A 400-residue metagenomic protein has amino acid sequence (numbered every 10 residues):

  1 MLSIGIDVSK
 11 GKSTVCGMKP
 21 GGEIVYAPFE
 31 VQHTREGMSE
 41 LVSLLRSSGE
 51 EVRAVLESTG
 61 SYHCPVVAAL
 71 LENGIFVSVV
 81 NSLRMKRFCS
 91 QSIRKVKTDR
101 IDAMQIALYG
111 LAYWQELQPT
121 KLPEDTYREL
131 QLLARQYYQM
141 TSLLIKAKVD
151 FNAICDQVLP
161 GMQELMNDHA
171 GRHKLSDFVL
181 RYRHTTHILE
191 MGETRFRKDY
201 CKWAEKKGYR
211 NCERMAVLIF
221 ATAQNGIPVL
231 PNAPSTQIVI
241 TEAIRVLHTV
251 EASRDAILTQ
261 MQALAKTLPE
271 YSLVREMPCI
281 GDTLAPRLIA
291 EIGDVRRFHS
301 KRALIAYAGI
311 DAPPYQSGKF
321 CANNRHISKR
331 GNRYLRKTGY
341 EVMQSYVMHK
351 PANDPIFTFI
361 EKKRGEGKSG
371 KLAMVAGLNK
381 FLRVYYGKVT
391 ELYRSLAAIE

Functional and structural regions predicted by a protein language model:
M1-E400: A detector of single, family-specific signature residues that are central to catalytic or substrate-handling motifs
